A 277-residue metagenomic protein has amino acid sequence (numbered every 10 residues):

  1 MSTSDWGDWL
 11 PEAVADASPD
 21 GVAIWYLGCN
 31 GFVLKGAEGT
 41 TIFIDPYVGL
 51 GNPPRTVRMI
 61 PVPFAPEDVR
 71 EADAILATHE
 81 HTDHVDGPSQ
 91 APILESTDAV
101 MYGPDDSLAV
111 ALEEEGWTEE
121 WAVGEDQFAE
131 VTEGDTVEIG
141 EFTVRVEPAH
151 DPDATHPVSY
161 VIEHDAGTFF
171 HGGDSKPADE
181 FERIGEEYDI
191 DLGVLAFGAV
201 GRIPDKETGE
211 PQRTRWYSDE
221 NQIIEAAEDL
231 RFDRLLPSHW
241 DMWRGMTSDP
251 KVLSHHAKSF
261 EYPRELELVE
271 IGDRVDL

Functional and structural regions predicted by a protein language model:
S2-A17, G103-G167, E261-D273: Metallo-beta-lactamase
W6-A17, V33, A37-A77, G87-P92 (+1 more regions): Pre-active-site segment of Zn-dependent metallo-hydrolases
G21-A23, T97-M101, G167-F169: Short active-site oxyanion
G31, K35, E133-L192, R213-T214 (+1 more regions): Catalytic core of the metallo-beta-lactamase
F43-D45, E71-V85, Y102-D105, F169-S175 (+4 more regions): Active-site neighborhood of phospho(di)ester-bond hydrolases with catalytic His/Asp-centered motifs
L50-G51, E80-V85, L108-A111, D135-V137 (+5 more regions): Active-site environment of divalent metal-dependent phosphoester hydrolases
P63-T136: Active-site HxH/HxHxD metal-binding segment of metal-dependent hydrolases
D179-I271: Cap/insert and terminal regions of metallo-dependent hydrolase folds
